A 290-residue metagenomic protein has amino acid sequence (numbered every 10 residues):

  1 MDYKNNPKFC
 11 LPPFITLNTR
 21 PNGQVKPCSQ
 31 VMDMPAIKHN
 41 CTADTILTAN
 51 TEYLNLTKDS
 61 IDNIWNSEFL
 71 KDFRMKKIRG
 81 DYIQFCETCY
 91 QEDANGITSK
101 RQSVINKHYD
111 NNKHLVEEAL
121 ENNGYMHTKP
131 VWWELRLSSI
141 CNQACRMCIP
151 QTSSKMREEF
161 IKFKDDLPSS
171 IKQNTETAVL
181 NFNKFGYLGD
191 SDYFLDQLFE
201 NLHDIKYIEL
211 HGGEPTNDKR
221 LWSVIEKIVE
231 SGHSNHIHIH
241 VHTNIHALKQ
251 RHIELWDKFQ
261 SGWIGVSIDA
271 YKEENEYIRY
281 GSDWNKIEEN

Functional and structural regions predicted by a protein language model:
M1-P12: Short, basic/aromatic recognition patches
K8, M32-P35, M156: A short acidic/small-residue loop/turn micro-motif
P12, K26-Q30, Y82-A94, I140-Q151: Local cysteine-cluster metal-coordination motifs and their immediate loop/turn environment, predominantly Fe-S cluster
T19-N22: Short, acidic, Ser/Thr-enriched surface-loop or helix-capping motifs
Q30-Q91, N290: C-terminal accessory region of radical SAM enzymes
N95-W132, C141-Q143, K164, G189: Recognition helices and adjacent regulatory flanks at domain boundaries
P130-I140, Q151-D190, L202-K219, S231-Q250 (+1 more regions): Core AdoMet radical
S191-D196, W222-V224, R251-H252: Leucine-rich repeat
